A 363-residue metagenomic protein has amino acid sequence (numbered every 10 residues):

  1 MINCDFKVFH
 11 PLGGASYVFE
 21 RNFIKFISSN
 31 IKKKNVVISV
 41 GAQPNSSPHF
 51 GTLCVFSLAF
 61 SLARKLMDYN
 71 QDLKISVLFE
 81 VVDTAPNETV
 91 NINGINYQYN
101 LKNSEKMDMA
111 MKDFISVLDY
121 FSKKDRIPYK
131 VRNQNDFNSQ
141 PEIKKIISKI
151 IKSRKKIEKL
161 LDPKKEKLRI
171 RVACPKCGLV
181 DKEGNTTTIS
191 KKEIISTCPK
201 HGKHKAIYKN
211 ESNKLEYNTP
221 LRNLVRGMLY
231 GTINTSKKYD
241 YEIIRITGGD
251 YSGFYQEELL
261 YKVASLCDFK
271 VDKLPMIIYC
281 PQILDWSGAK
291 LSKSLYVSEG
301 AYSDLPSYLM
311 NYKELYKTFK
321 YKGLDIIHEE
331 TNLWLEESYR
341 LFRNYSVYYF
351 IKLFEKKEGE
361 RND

Functional and structural regions predicted by a protein language model:
M1-I157, G253-D272, Y321-D363: N-terminal Rossmann-like or analogous alpha/beta NTP/dinucleotide-binding catalytic cores that position adenine
D68-Q71, L161-K164, M310-L315: Short C-terminal domain-edge/linker segments immediately following a structured domain
I127-P306: Active-site cores that bind ATP or allylic diphosphates and position pyrophosphate for catalysis
S294-N332: A hydrophobic, small-residue-rich beta->alpha segment in the mid-to-C-terminal subdomain of diverse proteins
